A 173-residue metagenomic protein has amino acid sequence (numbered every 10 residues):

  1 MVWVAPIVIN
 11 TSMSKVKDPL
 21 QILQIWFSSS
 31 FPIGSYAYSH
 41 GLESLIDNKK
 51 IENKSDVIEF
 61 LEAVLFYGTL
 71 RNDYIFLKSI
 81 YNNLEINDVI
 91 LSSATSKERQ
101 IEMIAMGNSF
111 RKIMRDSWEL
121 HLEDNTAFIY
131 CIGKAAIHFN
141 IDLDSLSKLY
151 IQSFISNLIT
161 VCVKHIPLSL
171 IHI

Functional and structural regions predicted by a protein language model:
D18-N83: Glycine/small-residue-rich interface belts in oligomeric ring/scaffold proteins and their assembly partners
L45-S55, S117-L120, N140-L146, H165-S169: Inter-helical turn/loop segments and adjacent helix faces that build the functional surface of alpha-helical bundle
N72-H121: Ordered, amphipathic secondary-structure segments that act as subunit-interaction surfaces in large macromolecular
M106-S109, M114-D116, T126-F139, K148 (+1 more regions): Conserved mixed alpha/beta catalytic, RNA-binding, or beta-rich assembly cores of soluble enzyme, regulatory
I171-I173: Conserved small/polar residues in nucleotide/adenosyl-binding loops
